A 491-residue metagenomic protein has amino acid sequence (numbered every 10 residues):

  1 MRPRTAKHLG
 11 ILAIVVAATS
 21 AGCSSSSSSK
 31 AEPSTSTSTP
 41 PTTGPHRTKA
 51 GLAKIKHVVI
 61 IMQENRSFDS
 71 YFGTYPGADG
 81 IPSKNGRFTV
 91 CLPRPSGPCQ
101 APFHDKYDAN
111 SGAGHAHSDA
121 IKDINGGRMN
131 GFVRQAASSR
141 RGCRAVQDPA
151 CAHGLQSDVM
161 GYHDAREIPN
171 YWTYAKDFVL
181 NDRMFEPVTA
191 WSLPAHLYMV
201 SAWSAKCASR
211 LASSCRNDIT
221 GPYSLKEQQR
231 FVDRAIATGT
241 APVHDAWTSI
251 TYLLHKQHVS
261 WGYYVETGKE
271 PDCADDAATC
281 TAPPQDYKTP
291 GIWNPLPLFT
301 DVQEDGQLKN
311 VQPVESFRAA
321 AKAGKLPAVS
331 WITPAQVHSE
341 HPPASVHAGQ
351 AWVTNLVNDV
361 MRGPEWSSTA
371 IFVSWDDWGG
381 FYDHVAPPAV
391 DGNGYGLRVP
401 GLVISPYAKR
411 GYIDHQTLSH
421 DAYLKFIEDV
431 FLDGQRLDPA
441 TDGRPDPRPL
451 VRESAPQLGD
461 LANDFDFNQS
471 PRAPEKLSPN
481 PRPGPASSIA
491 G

Functional and structural regions predicted by a protein language model:
R2-S27: Secretory targeting and sorting signals
C23-G491: N-terminal pro-sequences and low-complexity stem/linker regions of secreted or lumenal proteins
